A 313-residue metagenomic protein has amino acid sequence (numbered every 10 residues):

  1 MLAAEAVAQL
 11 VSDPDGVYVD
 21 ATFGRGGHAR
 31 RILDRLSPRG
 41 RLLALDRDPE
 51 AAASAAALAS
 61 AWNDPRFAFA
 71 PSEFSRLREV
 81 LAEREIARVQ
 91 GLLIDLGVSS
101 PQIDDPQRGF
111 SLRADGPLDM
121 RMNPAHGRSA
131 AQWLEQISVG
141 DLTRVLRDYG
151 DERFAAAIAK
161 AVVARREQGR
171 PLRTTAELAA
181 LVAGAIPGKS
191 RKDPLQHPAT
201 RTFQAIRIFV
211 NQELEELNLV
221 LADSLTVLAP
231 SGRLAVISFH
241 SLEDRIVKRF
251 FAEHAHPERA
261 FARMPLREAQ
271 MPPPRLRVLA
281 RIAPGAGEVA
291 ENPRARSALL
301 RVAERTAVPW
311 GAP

Functional and structural regions predicted by a protein language model:
M1-P313: S-adenosyl-L-methionine-dependent methyltransferase catalytic core, i.e., the SAM/SAH-binding region
